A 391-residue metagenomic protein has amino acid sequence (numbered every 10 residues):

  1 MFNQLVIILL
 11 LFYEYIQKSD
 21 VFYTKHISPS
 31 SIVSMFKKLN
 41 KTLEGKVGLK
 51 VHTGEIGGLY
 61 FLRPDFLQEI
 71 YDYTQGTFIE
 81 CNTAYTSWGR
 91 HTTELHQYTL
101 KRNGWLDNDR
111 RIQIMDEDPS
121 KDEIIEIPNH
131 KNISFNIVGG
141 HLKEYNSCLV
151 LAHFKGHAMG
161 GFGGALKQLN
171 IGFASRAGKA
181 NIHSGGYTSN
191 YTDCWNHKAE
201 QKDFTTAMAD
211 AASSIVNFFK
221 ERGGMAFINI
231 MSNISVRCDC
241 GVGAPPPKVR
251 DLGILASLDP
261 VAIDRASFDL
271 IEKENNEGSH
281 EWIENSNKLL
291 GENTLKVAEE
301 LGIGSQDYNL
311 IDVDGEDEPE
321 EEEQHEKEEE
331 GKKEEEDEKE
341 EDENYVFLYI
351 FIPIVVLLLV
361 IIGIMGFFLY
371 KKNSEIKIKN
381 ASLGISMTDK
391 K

Functional and structural regions predicted by a protein language model:
M1-Q4, S267, K371: Positively charged n-region of N-terminal signal peptides that target proteins for export
N3, F351-L359: Hydrophobic H-region at the start of alpha-helical membrane spans
N3-F12: Cleavable N-terminal signal peptides of Sec/SRP-targeted secreted and luminal proteins
Y15-Q68, Y73, T77-E323: Extended, low-polarity segments enriched in aliphatic/aromatic residues
P319-E340: Long, acidic low-complexity intrinsically disordered regions
D337-I352: Extracellular juxtamembrane-to-transmembrane boundary of type I single-pass membrane glycoproteins
L358-K372: Single-pass type I membrane-protein transmembrane alpha-helix
E375-K391: Cytoplasmic C-terminal tails of single-pass
